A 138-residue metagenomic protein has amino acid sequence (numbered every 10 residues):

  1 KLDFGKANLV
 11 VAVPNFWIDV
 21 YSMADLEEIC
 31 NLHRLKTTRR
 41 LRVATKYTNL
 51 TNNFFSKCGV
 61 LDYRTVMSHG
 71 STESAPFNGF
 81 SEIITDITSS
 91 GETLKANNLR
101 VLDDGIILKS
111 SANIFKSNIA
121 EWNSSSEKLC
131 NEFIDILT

Functional and structural regions predicted by a protein language model:
K1-T138: Domain-level signature for soluble enzymes in the chorismate/prephenate branch of the shikimate pathway
